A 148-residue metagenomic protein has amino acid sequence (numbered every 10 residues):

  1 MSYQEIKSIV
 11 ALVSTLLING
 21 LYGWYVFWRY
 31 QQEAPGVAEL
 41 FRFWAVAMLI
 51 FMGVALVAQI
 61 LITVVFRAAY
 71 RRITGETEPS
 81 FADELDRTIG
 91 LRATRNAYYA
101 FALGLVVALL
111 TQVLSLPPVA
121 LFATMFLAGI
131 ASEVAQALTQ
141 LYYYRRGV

Functional and structural regions predicted by a protein language model:
M1-Q31, L138-V148: Cytosolic-side membrane-entry/anchor segment at the start of a transmembrane helix
G20, L61, L103-L110, L138: Hydrophobic residues within the alpha-helical transmembrane core of Major Facilitator Superfamily
W28-F41: Membrane-interface helix termini and inter-helical loops of multi-pass transporters
R42-I62, L127-G129: Alpha-helical transmembrane segments
A58-E76: Membrane-water interface of transmembrane alpha-helices
T77-A97: Short membrane-interface loop/juxtamembrane segments of multi-pass integral membrane proteins
Y98-P118: Alpha-helical transmembrane segments and their membrane-interface junctions in multi-pass membrane proteins
L121-V148: Alpha-helical transmembrane segments and their immediate juxtamembrane interface regions
